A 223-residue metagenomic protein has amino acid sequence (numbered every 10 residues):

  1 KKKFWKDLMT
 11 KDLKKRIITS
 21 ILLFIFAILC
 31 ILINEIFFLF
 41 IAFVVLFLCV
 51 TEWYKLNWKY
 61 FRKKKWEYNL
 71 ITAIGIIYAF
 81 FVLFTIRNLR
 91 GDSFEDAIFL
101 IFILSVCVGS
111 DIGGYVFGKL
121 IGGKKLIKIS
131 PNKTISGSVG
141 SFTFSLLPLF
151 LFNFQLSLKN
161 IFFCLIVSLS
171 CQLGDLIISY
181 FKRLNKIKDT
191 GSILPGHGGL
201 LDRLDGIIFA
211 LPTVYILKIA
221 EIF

Functional and structural regions predicted by a protein language model:
K3-T134, S138-L169: Membrane-embedded alpha-helical bundles of polytopic integral membrane proteins
G122-I127, N185-S192: Juxtamembrane helix-boundary/capping and inter-helix hinge elements in multi-pass membrane proteins
S130, L194-P195: Membrane-interface helix-entry/capping residues at the boundaries of transmembrane alpha-helices
S136, P195-G206: Divalent-cation-assisted or electrostatically stabilized phosphate/pyrophosphate-binding catalytic cores
L169-L173, R203-L204: Hydrophobic transmembrane alpha-helical segments of multi-pass transport and channel proteins
G174-D189: Transmembrane alpha-helical segments of integral membrane proteins
A210-L211: C-terminal-most transmembrane helix of multi-pass membrane proteins
I216-F223: Juxtamembrane boundary at the C-terminal end of a transmembrane helix
